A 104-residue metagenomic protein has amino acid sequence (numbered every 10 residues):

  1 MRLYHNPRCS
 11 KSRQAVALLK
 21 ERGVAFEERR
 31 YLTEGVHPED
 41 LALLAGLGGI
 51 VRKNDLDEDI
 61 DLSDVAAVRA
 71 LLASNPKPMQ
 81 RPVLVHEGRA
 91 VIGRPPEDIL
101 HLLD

Functional and structural regions predicted by a protein language model:
M1-E34: Local sequence-structure signature of Cys/Sec-based thiol-disulfide redox active-site neighborhoods
Y31-D104: Thiol/selenol-based redox catalytic cores and closely related redox-interacting motifs
